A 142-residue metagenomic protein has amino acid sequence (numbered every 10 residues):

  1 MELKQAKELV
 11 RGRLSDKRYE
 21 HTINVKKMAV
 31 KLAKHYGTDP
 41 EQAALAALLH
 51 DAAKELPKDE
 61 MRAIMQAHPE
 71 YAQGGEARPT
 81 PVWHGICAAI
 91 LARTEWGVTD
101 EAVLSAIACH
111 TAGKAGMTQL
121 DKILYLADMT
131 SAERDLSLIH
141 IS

Functional and structural regions predicted by a protein language model:
E2-A6, H84-G85, V103: N-terminal alpha-helical segment
E2-H21, R62-R78: Active-site flanking loop/helix segments enriched in acidic
S15-A43, E55, A88-A102: Alpha-helical phosphate/pyrophosphate-handling elements in metalloenzyme active cores
P40-G75, A88, S105-G113: His-Asp-centered metal-binding catalytic motifs of divalent-metal-dependent phosphohydrolases/nucleases
A47, A89-S137: Histidine/acidic-rich helix-loop-helix segments that form or flank divalent-metal centers in metalloenzyme catalytic
I139-I141: Conserved small/polar residues in nucleotide/adenosyl-binding loops
